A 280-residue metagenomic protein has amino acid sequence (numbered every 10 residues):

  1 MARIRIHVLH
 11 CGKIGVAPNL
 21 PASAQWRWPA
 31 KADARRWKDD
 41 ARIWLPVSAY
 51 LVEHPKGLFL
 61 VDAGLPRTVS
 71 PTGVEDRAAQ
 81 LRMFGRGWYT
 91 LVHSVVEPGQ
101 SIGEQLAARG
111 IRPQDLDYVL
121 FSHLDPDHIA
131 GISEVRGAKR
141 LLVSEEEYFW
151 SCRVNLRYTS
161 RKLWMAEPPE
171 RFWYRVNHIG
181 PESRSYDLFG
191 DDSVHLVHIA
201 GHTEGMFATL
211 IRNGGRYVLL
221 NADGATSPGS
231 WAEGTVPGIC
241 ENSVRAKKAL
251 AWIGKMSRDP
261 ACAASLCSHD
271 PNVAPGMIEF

Functional and structural regions predicted by a protein language model:
M1-G103, R216-A222, R258: Metallo-beta-lactamase
R5-V8, L20, R42, S48-E53 (+2 more regions): Core dinuclear metal-dependent hydrolase active-site scaffold
C11-G12, A63-P66, L124, E146-E147 (+3 more regions): Active-site metal-binding loops of divalent metal-dependent hydrolases
S23-W26, L142-V143, C152-P168, G229-V236 (+1 more regions): C-terminal/domain-terminus segments
R67, L81-E104, L210, G214-F280: Cap/insert and terminal regions of metallo-dependent hydrolase folds
V74-V143: Active-site metal-binding motif and surrounding structural segment of the metallo-beta-lactamase
V92-D115, E134, E145-H198, E241-C262: Metallo-beta-lactamase
F121-H123, A200, A274-F280: Short, electropositive alpha-helical surface patch
